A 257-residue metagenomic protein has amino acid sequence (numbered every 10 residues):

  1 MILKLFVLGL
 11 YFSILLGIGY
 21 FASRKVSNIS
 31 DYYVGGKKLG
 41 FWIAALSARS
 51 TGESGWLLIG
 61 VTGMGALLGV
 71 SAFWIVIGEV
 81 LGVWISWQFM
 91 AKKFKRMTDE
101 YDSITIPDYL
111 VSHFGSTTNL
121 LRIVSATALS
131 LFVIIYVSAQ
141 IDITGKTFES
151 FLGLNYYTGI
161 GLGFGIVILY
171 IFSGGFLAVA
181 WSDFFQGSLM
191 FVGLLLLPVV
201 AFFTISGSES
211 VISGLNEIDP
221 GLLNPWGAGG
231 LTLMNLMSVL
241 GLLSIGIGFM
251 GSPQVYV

Functional and structural regions predicted by a protein language model:
M1-I59, I171-G174, L196-V199: Membrane-interface "cap" regions at the ends of multi-pass membrane proteins
I2-K4, T62-V76, I141-Y157, L177-Q186: Transmembrane helix-loop boundary segments of multi-pass membrane transporters
I2-S23, G35, L39, M64-I104 (+3 more regions): Extracellular loop-to-transmembrane helix junctions
I18, A22-K25, W87, A91 (+7 more regions): Hydrophobic alpha-helical segments and their helix-loop junctions in multi-pass secondary transporters
D31-G36, R49, G63-M64, A91-D99 (+4 more regions): Helix-loop junctions at the membrane interface of multi-pass solute transporters
V34-L39, I43, G60-I77, V111 (+1 more regions): Loop-to-helix junctions at membrane interfaces in multi-pass transport proteins
W74-I171, L240-G248: Helix-loop-helix module between adjacent transmembrane segments
D102-P107, V111-S116, G175-F185, G251-V257: Hydrophobic, small-residue-rich membrane helices and short re-entrant helix-turn-helix hairpins that build
